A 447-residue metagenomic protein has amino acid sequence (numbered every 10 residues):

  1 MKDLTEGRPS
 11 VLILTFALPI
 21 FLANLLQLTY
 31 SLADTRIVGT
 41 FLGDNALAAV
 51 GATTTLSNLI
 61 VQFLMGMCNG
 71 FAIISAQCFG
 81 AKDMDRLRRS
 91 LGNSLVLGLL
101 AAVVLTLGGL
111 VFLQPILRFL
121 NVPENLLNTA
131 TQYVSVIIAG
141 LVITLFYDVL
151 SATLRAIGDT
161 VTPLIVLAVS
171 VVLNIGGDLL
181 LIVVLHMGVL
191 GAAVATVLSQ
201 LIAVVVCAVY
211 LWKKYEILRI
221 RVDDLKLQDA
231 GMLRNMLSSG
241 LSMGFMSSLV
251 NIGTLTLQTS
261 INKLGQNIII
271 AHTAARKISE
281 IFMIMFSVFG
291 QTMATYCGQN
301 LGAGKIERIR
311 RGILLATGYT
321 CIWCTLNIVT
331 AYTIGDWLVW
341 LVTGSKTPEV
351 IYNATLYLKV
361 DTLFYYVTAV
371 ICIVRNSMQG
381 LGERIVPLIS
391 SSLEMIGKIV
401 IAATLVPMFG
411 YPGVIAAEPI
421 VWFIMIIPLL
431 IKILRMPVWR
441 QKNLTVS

Functional and structural regions predicted by a protein language model:
M1-A17, S75-G140, V184-L241, C297-F364 (+1 more regions): Short alpha-helical transmembrane segments in multi-pass integral membrane proteins
L4-L42, T55-G70, I74, L99-T106 (+4 more regions): N-terminal transmembrane alpha-helices
L14, L18, Y30, M67 (+13 more regions): Residue-level signal for transmembrane alpha-helical positions in Major Facilitator Superfamily
T15-D34, V136, S170, S199-A203 (+3 more regions): Transmembrane helical elements of multi-pass membrane transporters/channels
I20, N24, R36, I73 (+15 more regions): Transmembrane alpha-helix boundary and packing residues in multipass membrane permease domains and related
T29-A48, L117-E124, L180-M187, S248-K277 (+5 more regions): Helix-terminus/linker motif at the lipid-water interface of multi-pass membrane proteins
L47-L107, T144-P163, A271-T330, G335 (+2 more regions): Small-residue-rich hydrophobic transmembrane alpha-helices
C68, V136-R155, P163-N174, A192-C207 (+4 more regions): Short runs within selected transmembrane alpha-helices of multi-pass transporters and secretion channels
